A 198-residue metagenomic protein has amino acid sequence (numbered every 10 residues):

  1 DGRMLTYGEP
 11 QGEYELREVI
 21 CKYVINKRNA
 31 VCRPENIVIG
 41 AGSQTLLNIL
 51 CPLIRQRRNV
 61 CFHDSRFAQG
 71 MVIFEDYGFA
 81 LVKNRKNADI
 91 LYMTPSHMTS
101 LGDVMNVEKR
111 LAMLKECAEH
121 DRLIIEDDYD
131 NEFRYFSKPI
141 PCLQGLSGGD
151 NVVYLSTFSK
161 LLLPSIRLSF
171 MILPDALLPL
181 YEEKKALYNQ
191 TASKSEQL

Functional and structural regions predicted by a protein language model:
G2-M4, L180-Y181: Short small-residue beta-strand/loop micro-motif enriched in glycine and branched aliphatics
R3-D121, I125, N131-F133, K138-D150: Conserved core of the PLP fold type I
Q11-G12, V152-L198: PLP-dependent aminotransferase class I/II
